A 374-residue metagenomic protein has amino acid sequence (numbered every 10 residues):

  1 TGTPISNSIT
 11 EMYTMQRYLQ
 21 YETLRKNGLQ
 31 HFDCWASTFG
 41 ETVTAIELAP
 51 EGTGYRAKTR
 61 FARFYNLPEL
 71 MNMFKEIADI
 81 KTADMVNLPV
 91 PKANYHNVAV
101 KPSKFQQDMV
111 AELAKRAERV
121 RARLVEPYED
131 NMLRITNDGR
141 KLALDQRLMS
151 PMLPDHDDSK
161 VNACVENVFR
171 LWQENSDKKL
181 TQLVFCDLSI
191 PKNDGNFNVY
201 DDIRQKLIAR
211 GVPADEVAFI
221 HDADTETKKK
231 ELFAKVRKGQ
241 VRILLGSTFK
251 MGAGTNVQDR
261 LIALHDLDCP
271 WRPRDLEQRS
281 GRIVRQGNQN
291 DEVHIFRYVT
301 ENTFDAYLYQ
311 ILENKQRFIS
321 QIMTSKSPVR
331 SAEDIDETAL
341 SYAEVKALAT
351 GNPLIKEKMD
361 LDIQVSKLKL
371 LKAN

Functional and structural regions predicted by a protein language model:
T1-S8: Conserved helicase ATPase motor motifs in RecA-like P-loop NTPase domains
P4, Y18-P154, R170, I295-L370: Inter-lobe coupling linker of SF2 helicases/translocases
E11-T14, N256-C269, V293-R297: A short beta-strand element within the Helicase C-terminal
N97, T181-L183, R242-I243: Residue-level preference for the first positions of well-ordered beta-strands
L124-M132, D177-D201: Conserved strand-helix element at the start of the C-terminal RecA-like helicase core
L188-H221: Conserved helicase motor "Helicase C" RecA-like lobe of SF1/SF2 P-loop NTPases
P213-T248: Conserved helicase ATPase core of P-loop NTP-dependent helicases/translocases
R272-N290: Conserved SF2 helicase motif VI
